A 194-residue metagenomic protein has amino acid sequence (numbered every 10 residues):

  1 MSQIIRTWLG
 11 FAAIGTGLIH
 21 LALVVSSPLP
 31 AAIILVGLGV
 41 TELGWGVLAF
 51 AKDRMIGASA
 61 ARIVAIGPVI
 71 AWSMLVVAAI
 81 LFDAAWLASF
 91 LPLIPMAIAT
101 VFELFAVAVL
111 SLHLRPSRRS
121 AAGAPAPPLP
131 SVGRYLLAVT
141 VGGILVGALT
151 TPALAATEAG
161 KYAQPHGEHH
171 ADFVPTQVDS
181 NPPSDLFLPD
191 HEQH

Functional and structural regions predicted by a protein language model:
M1-A60: Membrane-anchoring hydrophobic segments
L9-T16, I34, L38, A61-V64 (+3 more regions): Hydrophobic alpha-helical transmembrane segments of polytopic
V24, G67-I80, V146-A155: C-terminal TM-helix exit segments that contain a strictly Trp-centered aromatic cap at the helix terminus
G39-L48, G67-P68, F105, P165-H169: Alpha-helical transmembrane segments and their membrane-interface exit regions
R54-R118: Membrane-embedded alpha-helical segments of integral membrane proteins
R118-A124: Short, Lys/Arg-enriched, Gly/Pro-containing loop segments at transmembrane-helix junctions of multi-pass membrane
P125-A156: Internal/C-terminal transmembrane anchor helices
A148-H194: Membrane-interface segments at or immediately adjacent to transmembrane helices that form the boundary between
